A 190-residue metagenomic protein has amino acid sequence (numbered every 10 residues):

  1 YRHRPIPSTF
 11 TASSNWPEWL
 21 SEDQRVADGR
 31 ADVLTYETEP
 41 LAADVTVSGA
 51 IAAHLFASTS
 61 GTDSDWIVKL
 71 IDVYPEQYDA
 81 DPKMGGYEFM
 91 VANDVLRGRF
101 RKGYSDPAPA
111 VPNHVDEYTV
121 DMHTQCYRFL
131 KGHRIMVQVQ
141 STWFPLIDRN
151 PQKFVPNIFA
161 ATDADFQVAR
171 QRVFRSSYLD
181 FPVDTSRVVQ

Functional and structural regions predicted by a protein language model:
Y1-Q190: C-terminal, loop-rich substrate-recognition/catalytic regions characterized by aromatic stacking residues
